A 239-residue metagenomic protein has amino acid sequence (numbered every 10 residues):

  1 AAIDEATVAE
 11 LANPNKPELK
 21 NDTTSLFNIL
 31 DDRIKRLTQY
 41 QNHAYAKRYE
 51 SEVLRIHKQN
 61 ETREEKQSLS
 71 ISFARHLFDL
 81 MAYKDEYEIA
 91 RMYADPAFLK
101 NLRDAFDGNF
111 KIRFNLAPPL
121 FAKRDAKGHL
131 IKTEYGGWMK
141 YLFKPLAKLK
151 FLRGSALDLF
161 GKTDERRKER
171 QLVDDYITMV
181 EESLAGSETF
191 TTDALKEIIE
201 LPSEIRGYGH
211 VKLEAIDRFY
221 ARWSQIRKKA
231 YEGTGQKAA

Functional and structural regions predicted by a protein language model:
A1-A239: Active-site loops and adjacent core secondary-structure elements that bind or stabilize anionic groups
